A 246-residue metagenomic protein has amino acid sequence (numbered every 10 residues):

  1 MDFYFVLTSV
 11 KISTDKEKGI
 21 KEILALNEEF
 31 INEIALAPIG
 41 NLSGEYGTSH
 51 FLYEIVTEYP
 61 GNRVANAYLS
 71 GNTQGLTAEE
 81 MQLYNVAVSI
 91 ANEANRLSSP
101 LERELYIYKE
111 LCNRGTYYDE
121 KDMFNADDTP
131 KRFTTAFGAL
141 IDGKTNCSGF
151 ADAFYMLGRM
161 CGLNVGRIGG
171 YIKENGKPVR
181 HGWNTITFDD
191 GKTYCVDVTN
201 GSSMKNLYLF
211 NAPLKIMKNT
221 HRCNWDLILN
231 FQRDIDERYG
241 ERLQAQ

Functional and structural regions predicted by a protein language model:
M1-N66: Intrinsically disordered, low-complexity N-terminal segments that are enriched in acidic
S13, L76-T77, P213: Ser/Thr-centered flexible coil motifs
I23-A25, V64-M81: Extended Gly/Ser/Thr-rich low-complexity repeat segments, especially those forming or decorating extracellular
G75-A139: Secondary-structure boundary elements
K121-F137, K144, V165-K177: Catalytic cysteine-centered active-site loop
S148-M217: Hydrophobic/aromatic-rich core segments of domains that either
K205-Q246: Low-complexity, Gly/Ser/Thr/Pro-rich intrinsically disordered linker/tail segments
